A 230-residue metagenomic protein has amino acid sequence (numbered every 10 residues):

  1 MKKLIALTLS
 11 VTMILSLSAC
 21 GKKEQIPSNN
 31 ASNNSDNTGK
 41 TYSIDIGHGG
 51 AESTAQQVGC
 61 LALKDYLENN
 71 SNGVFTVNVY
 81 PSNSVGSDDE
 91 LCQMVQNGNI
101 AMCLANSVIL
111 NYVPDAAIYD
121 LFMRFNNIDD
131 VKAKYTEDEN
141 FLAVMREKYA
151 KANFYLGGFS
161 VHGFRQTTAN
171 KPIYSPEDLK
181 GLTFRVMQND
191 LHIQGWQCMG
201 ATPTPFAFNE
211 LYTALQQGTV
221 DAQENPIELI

Functional and structural regions predicted by a protein language model:
M1-S43: Short, low-complexity disordered leader/linker segments with a strong preference for bacterial N-terminal type II
D45-L61, P81-G86: Extracytoplasmic "Venus flytrap"
S53-N78, D190, Q194: Short, polar/charged alpha-helical segment
A62, N69-N70, T76-M102, N127: Extracytoplasmic small-molecule ligand-binding "clamshell" domains of the periplasmic binding protein/Venus flytrap
K64-E68, A101, N106-T202: Contiguous mixed-secondary-structure segments that line small-molecule binding/active-site clefts of soluble domains
G73-F75, L91-A105, A201-P203, Q217-N225: Alpha-to-beta junction loops
V77-G86, F184-V186, A201-A214: Short beta-strand-to-loop elements that line the ligand-binding cleft of bilobed periplasmic-binding protein-like
L191-I193, T202-I230: Pocket-lining segment of extracytoplasmic ligand-binding domains
